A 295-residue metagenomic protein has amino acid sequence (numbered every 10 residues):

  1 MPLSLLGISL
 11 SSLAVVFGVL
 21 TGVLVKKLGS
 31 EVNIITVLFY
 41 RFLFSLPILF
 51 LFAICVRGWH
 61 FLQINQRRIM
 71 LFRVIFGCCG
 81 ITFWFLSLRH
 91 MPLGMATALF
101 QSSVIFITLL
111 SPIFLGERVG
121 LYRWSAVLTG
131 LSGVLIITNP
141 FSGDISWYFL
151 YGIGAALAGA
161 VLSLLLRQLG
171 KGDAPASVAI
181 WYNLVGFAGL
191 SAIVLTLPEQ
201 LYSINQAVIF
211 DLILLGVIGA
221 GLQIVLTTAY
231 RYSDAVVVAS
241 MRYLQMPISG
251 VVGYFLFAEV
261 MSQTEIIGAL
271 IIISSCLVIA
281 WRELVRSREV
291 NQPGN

Functional and structural regions predicted by a protein language model:
L6-L13, A53-I54, W59-F83, W147-A155 (+1 more regions): Loop-to-transmembrane-helix transition segments
V15-L20, F50, V74-T82, V104-L109 (+8 more regions): Hydrophobic/small/kink-forming positions within alpha-helical transmembrane segments of polytopic membrane proteins
V23-K26, L49, G143-I204, Q292-N295: Transmembrane alpha-helical segments that form core, pore/gating elements of small-molecule transporters/exporters
E31-C79, A158-V161, Y182-P198: Transmembrane alpha-helices of multi-pass small-molecule transport proteins
T36, F42-L43, L86-G116, A235-V252: Specific alpha-helical transmembrane segments that line the substrate/conduction pathway and gating interfaces
A96-S102, L169, D173-V185, Q223-F255: Helix-helix packing/entry segments at the starts of transmembrane helices
T97-F100, G116-G133, S142, S146-F149 (+2 more regions): Loop-to-transmembrane alpha-helix entry segments
P247-N295: C-terminal-most transmembrane helix of multi-pass membrane proteins
